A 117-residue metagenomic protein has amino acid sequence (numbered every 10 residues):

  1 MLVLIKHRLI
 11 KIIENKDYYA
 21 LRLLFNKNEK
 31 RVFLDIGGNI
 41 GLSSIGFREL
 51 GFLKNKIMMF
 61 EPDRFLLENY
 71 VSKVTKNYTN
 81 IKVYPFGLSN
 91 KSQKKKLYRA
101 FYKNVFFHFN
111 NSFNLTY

Functional and structural regions predicted by a protein language model:
M1-Y117: Phosphate/nucleotide-binding beta-alpha loop and adjacent structural elements of enzyme active sites
